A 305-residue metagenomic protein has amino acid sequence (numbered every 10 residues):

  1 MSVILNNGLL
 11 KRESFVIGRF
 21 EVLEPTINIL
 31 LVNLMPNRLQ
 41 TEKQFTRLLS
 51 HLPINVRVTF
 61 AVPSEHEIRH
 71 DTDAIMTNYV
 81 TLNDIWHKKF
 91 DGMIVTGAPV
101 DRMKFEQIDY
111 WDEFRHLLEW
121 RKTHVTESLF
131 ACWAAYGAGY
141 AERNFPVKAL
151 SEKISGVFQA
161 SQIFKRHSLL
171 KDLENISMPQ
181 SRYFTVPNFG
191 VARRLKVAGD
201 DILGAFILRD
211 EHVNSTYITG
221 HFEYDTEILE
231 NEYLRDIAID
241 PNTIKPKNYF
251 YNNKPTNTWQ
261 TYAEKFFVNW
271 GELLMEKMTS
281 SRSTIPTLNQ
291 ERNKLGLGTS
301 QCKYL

Functional and structural regions predicted by a protein language model:
M1-E65, Y79-I85, K89, H116 (+1 more regions): Amide-donor transfer/coupling interface in amidating biosynthetic enzymes
T41, H70, K104-F105, G139-A141 (+1 more regions): Short glycine-/acidic-enriched loop or helix-start segments at secondary-structure transitions that form or flank
R47, M76, F105, Y110-W111 (+3 more regions): Hydrophobic alpha-helical segments
I68-I75, A149, Q162: His/Asp/Glu-rich metal-coordinating catalytic cores of metallo-dependent phosphodiesterases/hydrolases acting on
I75, L129, L150, I176 (+1 more regions): Homeobox/homeodomain signature
F90, V95-F164: Cysteine-nucleophile active-site neighborhood
